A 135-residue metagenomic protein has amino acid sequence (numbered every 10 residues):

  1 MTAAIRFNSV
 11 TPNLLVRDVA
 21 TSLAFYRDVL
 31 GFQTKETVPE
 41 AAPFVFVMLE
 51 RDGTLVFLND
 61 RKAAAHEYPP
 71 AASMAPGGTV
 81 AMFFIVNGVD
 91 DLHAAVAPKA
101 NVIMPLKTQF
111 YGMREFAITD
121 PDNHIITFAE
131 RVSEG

Functional and structural regions predicted by a protein language model:
M1-N13, Q33-I85, D91-T119, E130-G135: Vicinal oxygen chelate
D18-V19, N87-V89: Helix N-cap motif at beta-to-alpha junctions
S22-R27, V96, D120-N123: Conserved active-site tyrosine of GNAT-family acetyltransferases
I125-F128: Short glycine-/small-residue motifs
